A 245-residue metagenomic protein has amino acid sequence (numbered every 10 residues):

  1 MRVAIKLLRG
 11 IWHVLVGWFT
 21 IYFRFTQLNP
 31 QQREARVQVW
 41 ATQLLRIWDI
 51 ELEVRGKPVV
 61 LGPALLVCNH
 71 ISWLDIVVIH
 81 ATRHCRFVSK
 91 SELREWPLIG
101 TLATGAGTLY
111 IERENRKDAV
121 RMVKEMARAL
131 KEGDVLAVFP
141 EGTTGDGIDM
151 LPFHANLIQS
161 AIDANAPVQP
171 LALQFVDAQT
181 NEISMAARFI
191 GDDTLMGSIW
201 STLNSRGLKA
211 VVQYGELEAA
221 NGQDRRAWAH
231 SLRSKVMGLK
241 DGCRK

Functional and structural regions predicted by a protein language model:
M1-V54, T101-A106, S205: A transmembrane-helix-recognition feature enriched in membrane-embedded lipid enzymes and envelope glyco-/phospholipid
A4, V37-S91, D146: Conserved H-X4-D acyltransferase segment
T42-G56, L74-I76, R94, K117-D118 (+3 more regions): Soluble, non-transmembrane catalytic domains of enzymes that act on hydrophobic metabolites at membranes
P63-L65, T108, G133-F139: Residue-level preference for the first positions of well-ordered beta-strands
I76-E125, L130, D134: Membrane-embedded segments
K90, I111, F139, L171-L173: Generic beta-sheet signal
L98-G100, I148-Q223, S231: A cross-family acyltransferase "interaction/gating" segment
A129-L157: Catalytic-site beta-strand/loop segments enriched in glycine and acidic/polar residues
